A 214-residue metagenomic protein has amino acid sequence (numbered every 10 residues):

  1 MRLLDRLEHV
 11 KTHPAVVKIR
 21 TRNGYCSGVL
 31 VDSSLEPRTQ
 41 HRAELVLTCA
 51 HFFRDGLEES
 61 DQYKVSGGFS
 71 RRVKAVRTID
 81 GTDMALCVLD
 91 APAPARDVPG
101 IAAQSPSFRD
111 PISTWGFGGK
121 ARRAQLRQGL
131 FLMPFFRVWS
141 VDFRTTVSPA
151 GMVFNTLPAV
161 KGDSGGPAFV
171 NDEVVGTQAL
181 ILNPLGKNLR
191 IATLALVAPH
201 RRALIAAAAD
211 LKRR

Functional and structural regions predicted by a protein language model:
M1, S148-F154, A206-R214: PDZ/PDZ-like groove recognition
L3-E8, V29, S33-E36, G56-L57 (+2 more regions): Active-site substrate-binding loop(s) of clan PA
R6-D61, K74-R77: Catalytic histidine site
H9, R38-V46, A50-F52, P167-R214: C-terminal subregion of chymotrypsin/trypsin-like serine protease catalytic domains
V17-I19, G28, E44, T48 (+7 more regions): Terminal peptide-recognition signature
R20-R22, S33, C49-H51, V88-A93 (+2 more regions): A structural micro-motif recognizing beta-strand termini and the immediately following turn/loop segments
G24-V29, L35, S148-V170, T177-A179 (+1 more regions): Gly/Ser-rich catalytic serine loop of serine hydrolases
D97-M152, T156-S164, P184-K187: Flexible, gly/ser-rich surface segments that form the specificity/activation loops bordering the active-site cleft
